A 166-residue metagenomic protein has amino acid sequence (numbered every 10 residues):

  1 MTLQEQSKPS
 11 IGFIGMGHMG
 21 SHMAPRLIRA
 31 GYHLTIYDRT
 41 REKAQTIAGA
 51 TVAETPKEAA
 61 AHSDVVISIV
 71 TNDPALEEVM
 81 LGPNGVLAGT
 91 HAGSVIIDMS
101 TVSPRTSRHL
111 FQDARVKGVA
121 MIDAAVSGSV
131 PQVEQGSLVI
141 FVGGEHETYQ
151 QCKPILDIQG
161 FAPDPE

Functional and structural regions predicted by a protein language model:
M1-I69, S94, V130: NAD(P)+-binding Rossmann beta1-loop-alpha1 motif at the extreme N-terminus of oxidoreductases
T2-Q4, K57-E58, V86-A88, Q112 (+2 more regions): Short secondary-structure boundary/capping segments
S21, E42-Q45, P74-E78, R105-R108 (+1 more regions): Alpha-helical elements of the RecA-like P-loop NTPase motor core of helicases
A24-R26, A48, E78-L81, R108-F111 (+1 more regions): Short amphipathic alpha-helical segments
R26, A30, Y37, K43 (+5 more regions): Change "in soluble alpha/beta enzymes" to "in soluble alpha/beta proteins
P56-A120: Rossmann-fold NAD(P) dinucleotide-binding segment
V70, V102-E166: Rossmann-fold dinucleotide-binding core
